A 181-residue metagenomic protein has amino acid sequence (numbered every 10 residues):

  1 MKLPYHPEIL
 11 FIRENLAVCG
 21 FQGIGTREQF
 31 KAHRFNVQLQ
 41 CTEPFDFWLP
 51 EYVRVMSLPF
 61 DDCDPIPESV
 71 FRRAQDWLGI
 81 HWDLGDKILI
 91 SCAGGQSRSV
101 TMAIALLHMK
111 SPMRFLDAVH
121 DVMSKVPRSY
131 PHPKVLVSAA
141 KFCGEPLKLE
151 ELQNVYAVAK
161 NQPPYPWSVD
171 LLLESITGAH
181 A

Functional and structural regions predicted by a protein language model:
M1-K2: N-terminal glycine-/charge-rich "phosphate-binding" loop or analogous flexible N-terminal tail
H6, L16-C19, D46-D61: Short acidic, glycine/proline-enriched helix-loop-strand junctions
P7-F45: Glycine-rich, flexible N-terminal cofactor/catalytic loop recognition
Q29, D76-K87, I104-A181: PTP/DSP superfamily signal
A32-H33, Y52-V55, F71, A103-L106: Short, glycine/charged-enriched secondary-structure capping and boundary segments
R54-I88: Helix-loop module immediately N-terminal to the HCX5R catalytic loop in PTP-like cysteine phosphatase domains
S91, G95: Gly/Ala-rich beta-loop-alpha elbow adjacent to hydrolase catalytic centers
Q96-T101: Glycine-rich nucleophile elbow surrounding the catalytic serine of serine-hydrolase chemistry
